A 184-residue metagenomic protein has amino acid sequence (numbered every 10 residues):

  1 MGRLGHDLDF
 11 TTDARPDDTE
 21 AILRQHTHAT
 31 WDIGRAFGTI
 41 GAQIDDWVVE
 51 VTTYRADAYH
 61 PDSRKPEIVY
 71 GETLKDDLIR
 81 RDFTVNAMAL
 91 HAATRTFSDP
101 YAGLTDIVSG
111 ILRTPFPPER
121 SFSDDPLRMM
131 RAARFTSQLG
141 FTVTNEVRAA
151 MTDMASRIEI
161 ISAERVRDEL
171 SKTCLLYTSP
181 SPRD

Functional and structural regions predicted by a protein language model:
M1-P182: Catalytic cores of the polymerase beta-like nucleotidyltransferase superfamily and closely associated nucleotide
